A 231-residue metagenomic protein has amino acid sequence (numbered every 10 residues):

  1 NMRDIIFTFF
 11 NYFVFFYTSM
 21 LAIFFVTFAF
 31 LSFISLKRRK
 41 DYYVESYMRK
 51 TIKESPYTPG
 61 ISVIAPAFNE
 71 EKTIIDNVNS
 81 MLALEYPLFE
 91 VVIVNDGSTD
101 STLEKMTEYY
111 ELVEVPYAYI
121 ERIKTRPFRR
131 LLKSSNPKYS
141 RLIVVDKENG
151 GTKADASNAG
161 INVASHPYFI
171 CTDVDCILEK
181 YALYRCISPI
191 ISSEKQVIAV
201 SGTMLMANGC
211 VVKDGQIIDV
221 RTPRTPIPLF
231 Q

Functional and structural regions predicted by a protein language model:
N1-S55: N-terminal membrane-anchoring/stem segments of glycan-assembly enzymes
E45-M48, E70-A83, E104, D155: Short, well-formed alpha-helical segments that are part of the catalytic scaffolds of diverse glycosyltransferases
P59-S62, E90: Cell-envelope/extracellular polymer assembly enzymes that use nucleotide-activated donors
N79-L88, E108-P116, S193: Short, acidic, metal-binding catalytic loop of nucleotide-sugar glycosyltransferases
N95-V115, N149: A conserved acidic beta->alpha catalytic loop
V115-N158, N162, H166, K180-Q231: Long helical/loop segments within the catalytic core of UDP-sugar-dependent glycosyltransferases, especially the large
F169: Short aromatic/hydrophobic "clamp" motif used to bind/position activated sugar donors
D173-I177: The conserved acidic donor/metal-binding loop of glycosyltransferases
